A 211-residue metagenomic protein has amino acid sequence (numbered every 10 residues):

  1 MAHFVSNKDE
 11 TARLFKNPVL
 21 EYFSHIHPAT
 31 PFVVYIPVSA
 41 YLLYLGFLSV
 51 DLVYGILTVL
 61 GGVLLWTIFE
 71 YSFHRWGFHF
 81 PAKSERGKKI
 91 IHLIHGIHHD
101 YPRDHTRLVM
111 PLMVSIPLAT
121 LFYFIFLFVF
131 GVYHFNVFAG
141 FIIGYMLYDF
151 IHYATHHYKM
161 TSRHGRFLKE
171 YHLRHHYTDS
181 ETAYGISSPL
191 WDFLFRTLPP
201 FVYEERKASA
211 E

Functional and structural regions predicted by a protein language model:
M1-F138, S180-E211: Non-catalytic, topology-defining segments of multipass membrane proteins
H74, H134, H152-Y153, E170-Y171: General secondary-structure edge motif
K88-G96, R166-H175: Membrane-cytosol interface motif
F141-I143: Long, heptad-repeat coiled-coil alpha-helices that serve as cytosolic signaling/dimerization stalks in transmembrane
M146-F150: Mid-bilayer segments of alpha-helical transmembrane spans in multi-pass integral membrane proteins that mediate
Y153-T155, L190: Short Pro-Cys-Gly-centered "Cys-loop" motif that presents a nucleophilic cysteine in a tight turn
T155-L168: Interfacial helix-loop-helix junctions of multi-pass membrane proteins
